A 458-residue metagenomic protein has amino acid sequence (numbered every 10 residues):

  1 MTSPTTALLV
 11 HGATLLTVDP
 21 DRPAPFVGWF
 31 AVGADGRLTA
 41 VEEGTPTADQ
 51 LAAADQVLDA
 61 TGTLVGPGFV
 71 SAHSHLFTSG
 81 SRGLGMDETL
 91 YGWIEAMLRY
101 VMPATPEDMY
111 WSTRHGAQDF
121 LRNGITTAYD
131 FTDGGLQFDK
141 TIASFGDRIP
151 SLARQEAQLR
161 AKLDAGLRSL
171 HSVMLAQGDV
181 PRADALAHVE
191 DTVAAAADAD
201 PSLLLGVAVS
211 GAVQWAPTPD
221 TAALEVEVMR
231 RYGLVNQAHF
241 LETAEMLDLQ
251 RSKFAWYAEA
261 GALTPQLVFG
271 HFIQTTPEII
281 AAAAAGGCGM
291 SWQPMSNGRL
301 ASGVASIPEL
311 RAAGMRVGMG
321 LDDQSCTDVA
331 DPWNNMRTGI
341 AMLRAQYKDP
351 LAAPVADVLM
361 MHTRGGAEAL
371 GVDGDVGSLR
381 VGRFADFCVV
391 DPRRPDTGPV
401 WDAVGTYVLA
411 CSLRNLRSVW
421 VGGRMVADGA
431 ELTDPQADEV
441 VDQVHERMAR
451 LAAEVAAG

Functional and structural regions predicted by a protein language model:
M1-G28, V32-T39, T363-G458: Active-site microenvironment of metallo-dependent hydrolases
S3-H11, D49-G92, R114, Q118-R122: Replace "His-x-His-based motif
A13, F30, G36, G62 (+14 more regions): Divalent metal-coordination and catalytic microenvironments
G80-W111, F138-G146, A244-Q266, G286-G289 (+1 more regions): Active-site gating loops and adjacent loop-to-helix segments of metal-dependent hydrolytic enzymes
L84-G166, E190-D198, H445-R447, A453-A456: Alpha-helical scaffold segments that flank or form the walls of functional sites
I142-E278: Metal-coordinating catalytic core of metallo-dependent amide/deamination hydrolases
R230-V235, A262-P265, A282-S291, A312-V317: Glycine-enriched alpha-helix->loop->beta-strand junction motifs that scaffold or abut catalytic
A260-A262, Q266, P308-R394, A410: His/Asp/Glu-enriched, well-ordered alpha-helical/loop segment that forms or immediately abuts the divalent-metal
